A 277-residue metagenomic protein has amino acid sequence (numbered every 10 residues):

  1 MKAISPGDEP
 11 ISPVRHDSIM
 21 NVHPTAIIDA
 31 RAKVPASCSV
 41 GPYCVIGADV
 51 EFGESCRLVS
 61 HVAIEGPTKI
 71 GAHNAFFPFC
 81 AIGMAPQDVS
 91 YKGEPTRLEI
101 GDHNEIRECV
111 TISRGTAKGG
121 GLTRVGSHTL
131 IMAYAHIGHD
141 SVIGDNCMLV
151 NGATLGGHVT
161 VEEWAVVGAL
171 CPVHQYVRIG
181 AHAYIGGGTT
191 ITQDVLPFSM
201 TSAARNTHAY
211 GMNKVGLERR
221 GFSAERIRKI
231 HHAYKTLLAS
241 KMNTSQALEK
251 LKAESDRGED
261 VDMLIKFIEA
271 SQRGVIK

Functional and structural regions predicted by a protein language model:
M1-T25, A30-R31, A36-S37, H73 (+6 more regions): Terminal amphipathic alpha-helical/low-complexity segments used for targeting or macromolecular assembly
N21-T207: Structural signal for interior beta-strand "rungs" in well-ordered beta-sheet cores of soluble enzyme domains
